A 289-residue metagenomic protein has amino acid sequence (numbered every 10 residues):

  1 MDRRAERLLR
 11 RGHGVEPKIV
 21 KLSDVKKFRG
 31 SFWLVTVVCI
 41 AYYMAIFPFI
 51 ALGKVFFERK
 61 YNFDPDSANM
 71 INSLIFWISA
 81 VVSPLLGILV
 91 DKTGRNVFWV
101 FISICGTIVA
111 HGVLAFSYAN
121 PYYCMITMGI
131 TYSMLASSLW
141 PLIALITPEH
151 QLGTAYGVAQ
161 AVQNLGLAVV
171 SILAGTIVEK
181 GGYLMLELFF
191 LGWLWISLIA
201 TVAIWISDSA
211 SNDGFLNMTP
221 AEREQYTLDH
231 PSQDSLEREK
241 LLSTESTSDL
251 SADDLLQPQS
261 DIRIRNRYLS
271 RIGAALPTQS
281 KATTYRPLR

Functional and structural regions predicted by a protein language model:
M1-V35, R223-D234, D253-R265, S270-R271 (+2 more regions): Juxtamembrane intracellular "pre-TM" segments in multi-pass secondary transporters
R29-A80, P84: Extracytoplasmic gate region of multi-pass secondary transporters
V55, W140-I146: Intracellular helix-loop hinge segments at the cytoplasmic ends of transmembrane helices in 12-TM rocker-switch-type
V82-R95, V178: Helix-to-loop junctions at the C-terminal end of transmembrane segments in multipass secondary transporters
G94-L142: C-terminal transmembrane helical hairpin of 12-TM major facilitator-type secondary transporters
E149-K180: A late C-terminal transmembrane helix in Major Facilitator Superfamily
T176-L194: A membrane-interface helix-boundary motif in multi-pass transporters
